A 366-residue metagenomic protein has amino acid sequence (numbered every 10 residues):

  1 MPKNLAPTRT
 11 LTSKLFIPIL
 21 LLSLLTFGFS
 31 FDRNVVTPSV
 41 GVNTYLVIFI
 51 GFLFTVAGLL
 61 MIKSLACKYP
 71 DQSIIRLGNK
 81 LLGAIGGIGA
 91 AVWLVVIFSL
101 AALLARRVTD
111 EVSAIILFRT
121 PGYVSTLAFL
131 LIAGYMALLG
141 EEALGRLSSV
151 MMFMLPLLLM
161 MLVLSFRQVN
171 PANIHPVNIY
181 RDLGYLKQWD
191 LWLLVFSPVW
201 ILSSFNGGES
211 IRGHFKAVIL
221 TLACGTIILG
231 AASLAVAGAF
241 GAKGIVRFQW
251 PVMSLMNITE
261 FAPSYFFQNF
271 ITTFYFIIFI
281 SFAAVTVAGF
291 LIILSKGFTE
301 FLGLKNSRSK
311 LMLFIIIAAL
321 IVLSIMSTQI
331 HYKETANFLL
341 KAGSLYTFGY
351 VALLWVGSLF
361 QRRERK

Functional and structural regions predicted by a protein language model:
R9-D32, V47, G51, T55 (+7 more regions): Hydrophobic, membrane-embedded alpha-helices of multi-pass small-molecule transporters
T12, F98, A102-A105, F153-N178 (+1 more regions): Hydrophobic alpha-helical segments and their helix-loop junctions in multi-pass secondary transporters
G28-G122: Membrane helical hairpin/interfacial module
P38, D110-S113, F129-M151, G207-R212 (+1 more regions): Membrane-water interface regions at transmembrane-helix termini and the short interhelical loops of multi-pass membrane
F49-M61, L94-A101, I132-G134, M152-F166 (+2 more regions): Selective recognition of specific alpha-helical transmembrane segments in multi-pass small-molecule
V108, Y123-V124, M136-F166, A336-V351: Membrane-interface loop-to-helix entry segments
A239-T272: Membrane-interface interhelical connector segments
G303-S309, L323-L345: Extracellular/periplasmic helix-loop-helix junctions in multi-pass membrane proteins
